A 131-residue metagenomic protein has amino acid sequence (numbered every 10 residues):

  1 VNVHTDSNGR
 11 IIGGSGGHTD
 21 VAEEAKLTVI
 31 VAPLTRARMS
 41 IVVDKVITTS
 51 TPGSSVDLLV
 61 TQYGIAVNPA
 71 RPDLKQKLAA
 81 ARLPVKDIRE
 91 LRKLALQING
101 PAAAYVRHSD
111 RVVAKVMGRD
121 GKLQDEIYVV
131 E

Functional and structural regions predicted by a protein language model:
V1-E131: Conserved phosphate- and dinucleotide-binding cores of soluble alpha/beta proteins, encompassing both enzyme active
